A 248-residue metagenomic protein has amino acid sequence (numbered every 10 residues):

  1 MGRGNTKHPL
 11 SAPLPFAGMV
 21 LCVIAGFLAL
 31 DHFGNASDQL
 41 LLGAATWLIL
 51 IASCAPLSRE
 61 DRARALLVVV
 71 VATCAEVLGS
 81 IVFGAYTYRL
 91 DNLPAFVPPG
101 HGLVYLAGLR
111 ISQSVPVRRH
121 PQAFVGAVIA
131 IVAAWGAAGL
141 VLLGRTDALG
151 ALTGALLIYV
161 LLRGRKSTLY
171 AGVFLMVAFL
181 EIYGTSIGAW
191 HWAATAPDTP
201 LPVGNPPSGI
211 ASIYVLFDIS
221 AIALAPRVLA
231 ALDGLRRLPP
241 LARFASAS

Functional and structural regions predicted by a protein language model:
M1-S248: Aromatic-rich, lipid-facing transmembrane alpha helices and their immediate juxtamembrane interface loops in integral
